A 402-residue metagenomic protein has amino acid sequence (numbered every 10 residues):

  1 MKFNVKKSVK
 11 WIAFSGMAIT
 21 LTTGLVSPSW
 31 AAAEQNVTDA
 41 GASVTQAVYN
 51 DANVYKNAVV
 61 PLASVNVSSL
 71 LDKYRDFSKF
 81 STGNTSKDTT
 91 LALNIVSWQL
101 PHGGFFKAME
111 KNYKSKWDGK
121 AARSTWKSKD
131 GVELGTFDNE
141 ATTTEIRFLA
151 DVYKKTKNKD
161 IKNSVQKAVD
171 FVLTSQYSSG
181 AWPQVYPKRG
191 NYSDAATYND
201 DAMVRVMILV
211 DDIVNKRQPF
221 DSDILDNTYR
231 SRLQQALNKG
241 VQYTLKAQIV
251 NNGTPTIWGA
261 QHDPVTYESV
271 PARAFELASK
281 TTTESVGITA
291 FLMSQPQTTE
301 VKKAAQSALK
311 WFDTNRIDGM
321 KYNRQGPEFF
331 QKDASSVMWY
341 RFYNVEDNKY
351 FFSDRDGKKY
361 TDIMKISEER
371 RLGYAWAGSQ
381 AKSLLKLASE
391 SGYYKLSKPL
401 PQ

Functional and structural regions predicted by a protein language model:
M1-F14: Bacterial Sec-dependent N-terminal signal peptides
N4, N36-T90, K216-K239, V265-A272 (+2 more regions): Terminal, non-catalytic domain-edge segments
A13-G24: Bacterial N-terminal signal peptides
T23-N36: Sec-dependent signal peptide cleavage junction
K79-T143, F148: N-terminal carbohydrate-binding/catalytic regions of secreted carbohydrate-active enzymes
T90-G104, S164-A181, Q234-G253, A304-K321: Long, well-ordered core segments of solenoidal/helical folds
S115-F137, S178-Y198, P219, P264-A278: A cross-kingdom feature marking solvent-exposed beta-strand/loop segments within repeated, beta-rich binding/scaffold
K162, Q166-V169, L173, Y186 (+2 more regions): Eukaryote-skewed repeat-based solenoidal scaffolds used as protein-protein interaction platforms, primarily
